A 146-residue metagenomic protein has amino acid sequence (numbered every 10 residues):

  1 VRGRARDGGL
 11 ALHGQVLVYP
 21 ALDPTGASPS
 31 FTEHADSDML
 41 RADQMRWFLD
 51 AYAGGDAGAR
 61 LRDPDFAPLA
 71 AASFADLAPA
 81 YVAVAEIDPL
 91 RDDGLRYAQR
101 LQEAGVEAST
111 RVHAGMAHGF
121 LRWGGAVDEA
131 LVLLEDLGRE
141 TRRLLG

Functional and structural regions predicted by a protein language model:
V1-G146: Alpha/beta-hydrolase superfamily serine-hydrolase fold, recognizing
